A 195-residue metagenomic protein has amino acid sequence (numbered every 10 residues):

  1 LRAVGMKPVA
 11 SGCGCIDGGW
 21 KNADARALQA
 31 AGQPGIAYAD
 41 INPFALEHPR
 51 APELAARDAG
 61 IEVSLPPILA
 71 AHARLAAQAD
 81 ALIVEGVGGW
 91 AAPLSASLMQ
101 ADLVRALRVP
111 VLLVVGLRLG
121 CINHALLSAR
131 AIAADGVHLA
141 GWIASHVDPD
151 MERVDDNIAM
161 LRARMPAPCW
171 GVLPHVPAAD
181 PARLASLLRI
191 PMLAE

Functional and structural regions predicted by a protein language model:
L1-E62, P66, A71-R74: N-terminal phosphate/diphosphate-binding loop that engages ATP/GTP or pyrophosphate donors across diverse enzyme folds
A3, L82, V111, L139-A140: Hydrophobic anchor at the start of a short beta-strand that flanks the dinucleotide cofactor-binding loop
K7, L112-V115, A140-H146: Short internal beta-strands
N22-A25, A101, V154-A159: Short, surface-exposed alpha-helical segments at coil->helix boundaries
I68, H72-S95: Switch II (G3) loop of P-loop NTPases
S95-R118: Inter-motif core of Ras-like GTPase G domains
A129-E195: C-terminal lobe/tail of nucleotide-utilizing enzymes
